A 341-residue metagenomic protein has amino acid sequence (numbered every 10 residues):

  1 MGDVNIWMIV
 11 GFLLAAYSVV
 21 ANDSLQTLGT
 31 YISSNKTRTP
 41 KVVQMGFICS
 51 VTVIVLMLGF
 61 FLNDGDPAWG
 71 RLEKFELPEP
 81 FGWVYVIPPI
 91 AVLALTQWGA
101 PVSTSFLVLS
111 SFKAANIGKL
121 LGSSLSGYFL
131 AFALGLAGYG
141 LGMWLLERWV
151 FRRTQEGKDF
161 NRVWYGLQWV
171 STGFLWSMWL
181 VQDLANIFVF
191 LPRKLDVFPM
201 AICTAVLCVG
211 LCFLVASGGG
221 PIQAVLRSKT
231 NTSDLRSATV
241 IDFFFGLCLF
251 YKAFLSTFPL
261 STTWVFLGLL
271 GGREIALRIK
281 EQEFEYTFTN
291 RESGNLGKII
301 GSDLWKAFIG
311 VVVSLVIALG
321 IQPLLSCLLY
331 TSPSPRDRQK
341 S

Functional and structural regions predicted by a protein language model:
M1-L329: Alpha-helical transmembrane segments and immediately membrane-proximal extracytoplasmic
Y330-D337: Conserved small/polar residues in nucleotide/adenosyl-binding loops
